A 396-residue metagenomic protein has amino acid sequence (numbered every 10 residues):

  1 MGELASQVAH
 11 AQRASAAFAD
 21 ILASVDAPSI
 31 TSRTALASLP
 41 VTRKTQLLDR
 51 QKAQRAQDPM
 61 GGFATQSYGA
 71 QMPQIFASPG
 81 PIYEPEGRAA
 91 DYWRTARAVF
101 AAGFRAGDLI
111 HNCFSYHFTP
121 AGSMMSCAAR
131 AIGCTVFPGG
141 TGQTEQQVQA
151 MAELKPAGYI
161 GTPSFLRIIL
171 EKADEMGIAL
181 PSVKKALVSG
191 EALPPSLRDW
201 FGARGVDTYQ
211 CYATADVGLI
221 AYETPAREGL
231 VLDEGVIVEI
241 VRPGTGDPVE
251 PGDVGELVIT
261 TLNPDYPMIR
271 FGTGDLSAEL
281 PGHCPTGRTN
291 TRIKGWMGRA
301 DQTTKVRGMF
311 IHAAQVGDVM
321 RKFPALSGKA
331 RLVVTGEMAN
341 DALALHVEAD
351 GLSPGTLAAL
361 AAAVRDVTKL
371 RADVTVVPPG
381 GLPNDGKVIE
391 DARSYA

Functional and structural regions predicted by a protein language model:
M1-A101, R105, A339-A344, G355-V367 (+2 more regions): Nucleotide 5′-phosphate-binding alpha/beta core
M1-Q12, A16, I132-A396: Active-site glycine/GP-rich loop and adjacent strand/helix microenvironment that borders small-molecule binding pockets
Q54-R55, P73-I75, A102-G107, M125-A128 (+4 more regions): A short alpha-helix capping/helix-coil boundary motif
S78-P79, I110, A129, V238: Hydrophobic alpha-helical segments that mediate membrane insertion or helix-helix packing
I82, H117, P264: Short, glycine/serine-rich, charged loops/turns that create anion-binding and catalytic segments at active sites
P85-G87, F104-L109, F137-G139, Y209: Short secondary-structure capping/junction motifs at helix and strand boundaries
R88-A102, F118, S164-E175: Short, composition-biased local secondary-structure segments
A96, F100-V136: Conserved AMP-binding loop of ANL adenylate-forming enzymes
